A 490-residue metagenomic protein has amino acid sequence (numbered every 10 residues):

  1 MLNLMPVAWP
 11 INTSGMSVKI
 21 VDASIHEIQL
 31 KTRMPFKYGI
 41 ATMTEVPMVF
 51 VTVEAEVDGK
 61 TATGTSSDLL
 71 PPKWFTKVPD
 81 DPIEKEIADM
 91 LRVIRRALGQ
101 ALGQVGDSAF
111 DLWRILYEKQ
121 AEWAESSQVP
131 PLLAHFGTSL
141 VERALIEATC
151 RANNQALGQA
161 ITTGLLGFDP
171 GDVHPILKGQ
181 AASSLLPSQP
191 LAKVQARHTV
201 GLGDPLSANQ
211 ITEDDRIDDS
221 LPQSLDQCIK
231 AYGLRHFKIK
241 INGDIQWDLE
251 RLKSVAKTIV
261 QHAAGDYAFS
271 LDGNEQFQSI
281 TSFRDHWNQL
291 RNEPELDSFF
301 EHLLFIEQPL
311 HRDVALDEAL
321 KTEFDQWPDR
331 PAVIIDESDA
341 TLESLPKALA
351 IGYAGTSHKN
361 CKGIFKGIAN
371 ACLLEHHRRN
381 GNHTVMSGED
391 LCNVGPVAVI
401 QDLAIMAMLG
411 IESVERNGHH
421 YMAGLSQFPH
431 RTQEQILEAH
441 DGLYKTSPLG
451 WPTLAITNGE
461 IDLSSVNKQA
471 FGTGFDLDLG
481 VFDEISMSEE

Functional and structural regions predicted by a protein language model:
L4-T52: Short, Gly/Pro- and small/polar-rich lid/capping loops
P10, N380-N382, G388-E490: Flexible C-terminal active-site loop/helix
T42-T44, L186-P190, D325-W327: Solvent-exposed alpha-helices and their adjacent loops that cap or buttress functional pockets in soluble metabolic
P47-V57, A62-D68: Short beta-strand elements
V57, L69-L70, V200, K362 (+1 more regions): Glycine-rich beta-alpha junction loops
T61-G164: Metal- or metallocofactor-binding catalytic centers and their adjacent structured scaffolds across diverse enzyme
E122-H286, E301-R312: Active-site-facing alpha/beta catalytic cores
K238-V399: Catalytic core of soluble alpha/beta enzymes
